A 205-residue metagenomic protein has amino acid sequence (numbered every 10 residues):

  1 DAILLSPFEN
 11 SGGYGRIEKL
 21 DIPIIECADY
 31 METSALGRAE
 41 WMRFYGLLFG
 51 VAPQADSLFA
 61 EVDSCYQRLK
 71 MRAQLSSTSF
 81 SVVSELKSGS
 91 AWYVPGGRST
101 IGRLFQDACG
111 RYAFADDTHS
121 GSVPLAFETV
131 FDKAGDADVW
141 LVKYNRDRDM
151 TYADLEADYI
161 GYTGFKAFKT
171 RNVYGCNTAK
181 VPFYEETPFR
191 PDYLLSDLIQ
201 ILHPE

Functional and structural regions predicted by a protein language model:
D1, G15-K19, T151-D154, G161: Alpha-helical segments with a strong preference for the paired helices of cellulosomal dockerin domains
D1-A2, A137: Local beta-strand N-terminus motif with an aromatic residue
A2-L4, N10-S90, A115, K180-E205: Extracytoplasmic substrate-binding proteins
S11-Y14, A39, V94-G102, Y159: Short, surface-exposed alpha-helical segments at coil->helix boundaries
L20-D21, A108-C109, K169: Short, structured coil segments at secondary-structure junctions
S64-C65, L69-T151: Flexible, glycine-rich surface segments
F114-D116, S120-E205: C-terminal soluble interaction/assembly domains
